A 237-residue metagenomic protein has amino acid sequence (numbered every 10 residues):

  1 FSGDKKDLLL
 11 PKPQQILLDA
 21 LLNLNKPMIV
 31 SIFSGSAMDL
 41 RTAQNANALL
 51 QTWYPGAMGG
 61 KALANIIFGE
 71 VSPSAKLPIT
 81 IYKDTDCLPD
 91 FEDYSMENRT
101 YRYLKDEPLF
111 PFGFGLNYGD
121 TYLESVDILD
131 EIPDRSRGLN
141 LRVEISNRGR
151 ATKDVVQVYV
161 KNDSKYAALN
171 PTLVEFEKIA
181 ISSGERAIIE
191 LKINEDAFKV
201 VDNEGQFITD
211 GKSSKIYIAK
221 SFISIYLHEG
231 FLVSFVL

Functional and structural regions predicted by a protein language model:
F1-L237: C-terminal non-catalytic regions of proteins with extracellular/luminal or membrane-system context
